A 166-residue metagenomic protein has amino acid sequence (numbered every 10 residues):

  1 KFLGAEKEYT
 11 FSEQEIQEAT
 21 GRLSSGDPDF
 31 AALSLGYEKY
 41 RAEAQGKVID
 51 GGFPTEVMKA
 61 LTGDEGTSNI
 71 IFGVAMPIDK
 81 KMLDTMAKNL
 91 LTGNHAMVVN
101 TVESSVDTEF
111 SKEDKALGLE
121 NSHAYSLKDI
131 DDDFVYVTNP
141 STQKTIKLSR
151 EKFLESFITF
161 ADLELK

Functional and structural regions predicted by a protein language model:
K1-I130, Y136-K166: Predominantly the structural core of cysteine protease catalytic domains
